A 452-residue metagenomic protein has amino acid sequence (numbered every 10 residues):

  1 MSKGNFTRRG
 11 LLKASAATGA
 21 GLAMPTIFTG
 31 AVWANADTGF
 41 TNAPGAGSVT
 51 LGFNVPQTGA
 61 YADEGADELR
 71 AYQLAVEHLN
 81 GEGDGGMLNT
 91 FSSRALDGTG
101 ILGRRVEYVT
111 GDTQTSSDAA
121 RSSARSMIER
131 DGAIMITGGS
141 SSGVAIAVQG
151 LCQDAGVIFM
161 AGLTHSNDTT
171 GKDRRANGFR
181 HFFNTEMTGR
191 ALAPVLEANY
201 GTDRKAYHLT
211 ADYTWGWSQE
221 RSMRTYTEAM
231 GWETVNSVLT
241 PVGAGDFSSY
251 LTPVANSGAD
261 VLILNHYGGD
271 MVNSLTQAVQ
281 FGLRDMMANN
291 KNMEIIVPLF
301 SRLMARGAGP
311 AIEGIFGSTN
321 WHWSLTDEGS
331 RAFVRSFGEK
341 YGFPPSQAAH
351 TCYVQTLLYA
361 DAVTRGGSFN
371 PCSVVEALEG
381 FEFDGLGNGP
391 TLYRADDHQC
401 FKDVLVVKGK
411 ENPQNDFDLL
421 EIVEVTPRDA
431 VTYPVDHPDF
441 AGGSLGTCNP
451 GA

Functional and structural regions predicted by a protein language model:
S2-N5, G10-W33: N-terminal export signals
I27-N54: C-terminal segment of N-terminal export signals and the immediately downstream linker at the start of the mature
N35-F40, D63-R70, G85-G171, H181 (+1 more regions): Beta-alpha junction/loop-to-helix N-cap segments that form part of ligand/metal-binding clefts
G39, D118, A133-V238, R284-M286 (+1 more regions): Extracytoplasmic ligand/sensor domains, especially the bilobed periplasmic-binding protein
S48-L69, A206-L209: Short beta-strand segments enriched in small/hydrophobic residues
E64-R94, T188, T214-M230, L358: Short, solvent-exposed amphipathic alpha-helices that sit in or adjacent to ligand/effector-binding or catalytic
R175, A278-Y353, T364-F369, L420-E421 (+1 more regions): Extracellular/periplasmic periplasmic-binding protein-like sensory domains
E382-A452: Solvent-exposed, acidic/polar segments of extracytosolic/periplasmic ligand-binding ectodomains
